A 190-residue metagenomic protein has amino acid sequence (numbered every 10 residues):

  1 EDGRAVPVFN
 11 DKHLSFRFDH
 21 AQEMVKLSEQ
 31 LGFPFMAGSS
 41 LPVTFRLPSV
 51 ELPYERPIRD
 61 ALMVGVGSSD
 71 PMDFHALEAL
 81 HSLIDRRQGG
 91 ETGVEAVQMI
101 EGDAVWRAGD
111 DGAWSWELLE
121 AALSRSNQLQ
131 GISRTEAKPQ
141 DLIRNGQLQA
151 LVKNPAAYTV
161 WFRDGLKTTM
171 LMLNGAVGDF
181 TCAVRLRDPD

Functional and structural regions predicted by a protein language model:
E1-S39: Beta-strand-loop-alpha-helix segment that lines the small-molecule cofactor/substrate pocket of alpha/beta enzymes
D2-A5, E55-R56, G89-G93: Short helix-terminating capping/connector loops at secondary-structure junctions
L14-F16, L41-T44, G67-D70: Solvent-exposed loop/turn segments at secondary-structure junctions within structured extracellular/periplasmic domains
H20, M24, P57, A76-A79: Internal, well-ordered alpha-helical segments in soluble enzyme and binding-protein domains
A21-Q22, P48-V50, A108-G112: Short aromatic-enriched loop/helix-cap "lid" or pocket-rim segments at secondary-structure transitions that line
E29-G32, M36-A61: Rossmann-like NAD(P)H-binding beta-loop-alpha module
A61-L166, M172-A176: Rossmann-like dinucleotide-binding domain that binds NAD(P)(H)
A176-D190: C-terminal helical cap and adjacent loop that interface with cofactors, partners, or active-site loops
